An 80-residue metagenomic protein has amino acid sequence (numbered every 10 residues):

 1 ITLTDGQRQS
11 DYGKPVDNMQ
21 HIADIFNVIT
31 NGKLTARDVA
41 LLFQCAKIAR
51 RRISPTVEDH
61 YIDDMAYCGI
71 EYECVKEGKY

Functional and structural regions predicted by a protein language model:
I1-Y80: Intrinsically disordered, low-complexity regulatory regions that flank transcription factor DNA-binding cores
